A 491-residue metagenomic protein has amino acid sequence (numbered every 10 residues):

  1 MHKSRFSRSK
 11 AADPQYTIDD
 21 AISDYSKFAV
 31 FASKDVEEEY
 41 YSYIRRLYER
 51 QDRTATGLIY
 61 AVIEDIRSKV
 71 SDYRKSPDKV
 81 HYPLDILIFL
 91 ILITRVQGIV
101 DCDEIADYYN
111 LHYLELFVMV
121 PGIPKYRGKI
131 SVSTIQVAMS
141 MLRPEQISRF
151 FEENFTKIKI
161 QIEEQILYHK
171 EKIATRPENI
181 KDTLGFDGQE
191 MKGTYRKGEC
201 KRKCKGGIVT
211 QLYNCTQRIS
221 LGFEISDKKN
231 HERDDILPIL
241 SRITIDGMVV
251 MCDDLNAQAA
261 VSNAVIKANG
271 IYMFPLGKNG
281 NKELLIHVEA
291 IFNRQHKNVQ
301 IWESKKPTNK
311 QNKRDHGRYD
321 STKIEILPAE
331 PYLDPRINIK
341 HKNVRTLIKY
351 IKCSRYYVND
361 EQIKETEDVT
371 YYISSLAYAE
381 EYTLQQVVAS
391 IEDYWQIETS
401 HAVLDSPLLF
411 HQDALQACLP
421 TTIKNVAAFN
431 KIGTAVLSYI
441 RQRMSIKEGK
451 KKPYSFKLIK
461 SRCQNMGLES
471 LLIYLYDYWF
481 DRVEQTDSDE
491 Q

Functional and structural regions predicted by a protein language model:
H2-G185, Y213, I219-F223, S438-Q491: Dynamic "connector" segments at or just before major functional cores
S76-I86, C200-K201, Q362-K364, Q416-V426: Structural motif
L90, I105-A106, S131, T183-M191 (+7 more regions): Short, conserved catalytic/metal-binding motifs centered on acidic residues
I158-M251, A257-G270, G277: Polybasic low-complexity intrinsically disordered regions
I225-N343: An internal, acidic/charged active-site-proximal segment that coordinates divalent cations and/or engages
I363-L376, L384-Q385: Active-site rim beta-loop-alpha module in soluble metabolic enzymes
A377, E381-Q416: Short amphipathic alpha-helical "interface-anchor" segments enriched in bulky aromatics
S390, L409-L415, T421-L437: A hydrophobic, small-residue-rich beta->alpha segment in the mid-to-C-terminal subdomain of diverse proteins
